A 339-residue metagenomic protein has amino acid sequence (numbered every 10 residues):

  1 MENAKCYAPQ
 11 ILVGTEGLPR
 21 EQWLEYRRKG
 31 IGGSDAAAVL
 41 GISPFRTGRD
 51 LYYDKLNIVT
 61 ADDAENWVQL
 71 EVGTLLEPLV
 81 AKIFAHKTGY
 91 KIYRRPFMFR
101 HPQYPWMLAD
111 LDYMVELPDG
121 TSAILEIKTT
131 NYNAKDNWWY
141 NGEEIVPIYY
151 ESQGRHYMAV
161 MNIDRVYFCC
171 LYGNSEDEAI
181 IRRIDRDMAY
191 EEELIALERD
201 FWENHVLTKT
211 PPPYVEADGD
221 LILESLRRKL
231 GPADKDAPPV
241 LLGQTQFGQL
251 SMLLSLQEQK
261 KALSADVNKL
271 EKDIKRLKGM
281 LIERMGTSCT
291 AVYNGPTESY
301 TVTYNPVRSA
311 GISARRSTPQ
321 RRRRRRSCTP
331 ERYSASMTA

Functional and structural regions predicted by a protein language model:
M1-A339: Accessory terminal regions of nucleic-acid processing enzymes
